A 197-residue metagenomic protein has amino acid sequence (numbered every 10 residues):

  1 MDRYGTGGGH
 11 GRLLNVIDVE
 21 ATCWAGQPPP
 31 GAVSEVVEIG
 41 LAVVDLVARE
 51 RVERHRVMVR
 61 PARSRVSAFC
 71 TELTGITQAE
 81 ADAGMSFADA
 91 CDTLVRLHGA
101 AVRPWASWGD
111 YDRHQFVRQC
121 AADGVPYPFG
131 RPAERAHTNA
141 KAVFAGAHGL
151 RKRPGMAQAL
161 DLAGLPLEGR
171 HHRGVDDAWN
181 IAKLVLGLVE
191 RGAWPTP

Functional and structural regions predicted by a protein language model:
D2-L13, A32-T74, R96-P197: Metal-dependent phosphoesterase core characteristic of DEDDh/y 3'-5' exonuclease domains
L14-D18: Short, hydrophobic/glycine-enriched beta-strand segments
V19-P29: Short acidic, Gly/Ser-rich segments with clustered Asp/Glu that frequently serve as metal-coordination loops in enzyme
L73-T93: Metal-dependent phosphoesterase signature
